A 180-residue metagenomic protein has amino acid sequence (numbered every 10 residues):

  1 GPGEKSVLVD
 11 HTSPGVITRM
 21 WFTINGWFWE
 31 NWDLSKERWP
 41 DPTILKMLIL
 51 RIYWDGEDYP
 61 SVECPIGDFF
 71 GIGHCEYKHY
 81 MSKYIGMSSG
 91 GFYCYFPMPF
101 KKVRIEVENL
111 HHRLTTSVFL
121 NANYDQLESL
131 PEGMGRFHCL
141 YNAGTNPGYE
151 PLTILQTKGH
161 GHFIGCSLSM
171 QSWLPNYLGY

Functional and structural regions predicted by a protein language model:
G1-Y180: Beta-strand-centric surfaces of beta-sandwich/beta-rich domains
